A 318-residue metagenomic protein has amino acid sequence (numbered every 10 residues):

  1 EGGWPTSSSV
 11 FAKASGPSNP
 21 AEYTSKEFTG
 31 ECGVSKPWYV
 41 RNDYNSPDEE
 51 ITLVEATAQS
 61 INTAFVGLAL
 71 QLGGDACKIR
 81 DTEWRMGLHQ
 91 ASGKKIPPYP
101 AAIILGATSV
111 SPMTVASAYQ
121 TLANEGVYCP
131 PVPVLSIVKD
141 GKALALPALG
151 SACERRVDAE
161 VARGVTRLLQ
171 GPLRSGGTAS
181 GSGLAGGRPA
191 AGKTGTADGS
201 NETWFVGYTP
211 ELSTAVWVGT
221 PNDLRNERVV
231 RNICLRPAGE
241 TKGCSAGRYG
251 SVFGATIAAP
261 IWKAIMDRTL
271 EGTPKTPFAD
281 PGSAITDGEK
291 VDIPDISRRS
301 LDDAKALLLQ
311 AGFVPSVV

Functional and structural regions predicted by a protein language model:
E1, T6, V10-F11, N19 (+7 more regions): Extended, hydrophobic alpha-helical segments in both membrane/secreted and soluble proteins
E1-E50, C129-L144: Short, glycine/proline-biased beta-turn/loop segments that scaffold the active-site neighborhood
G2-G3, K13, Q59, T63 (+8 more regions): Structured segments of extracytoplasmic/periplasmic soluble domains in secreted or envelope-associated proteins
W4-S7, G33, E55-A58, S109-T286: A penicillin-recognizing enzyme superfamily signal
E31-Y39, G73-S117: Mid-domain, small-residue-enriched loop/turn segments at the edges of structured enzyme/sensor domains
Y39-Y44, T52-V54, T63-Q71, P100-T108 (+3 more regions): Second-shell loop/turn segments in exported
E49-L53, I61-L68, D75-W84, A101 (+5 more regions): Stable alpha-helical elements in mature extracytoplasmic
G272-V318: Ligand-recognition elements built from short beta-strands and adjacent flexible loops
